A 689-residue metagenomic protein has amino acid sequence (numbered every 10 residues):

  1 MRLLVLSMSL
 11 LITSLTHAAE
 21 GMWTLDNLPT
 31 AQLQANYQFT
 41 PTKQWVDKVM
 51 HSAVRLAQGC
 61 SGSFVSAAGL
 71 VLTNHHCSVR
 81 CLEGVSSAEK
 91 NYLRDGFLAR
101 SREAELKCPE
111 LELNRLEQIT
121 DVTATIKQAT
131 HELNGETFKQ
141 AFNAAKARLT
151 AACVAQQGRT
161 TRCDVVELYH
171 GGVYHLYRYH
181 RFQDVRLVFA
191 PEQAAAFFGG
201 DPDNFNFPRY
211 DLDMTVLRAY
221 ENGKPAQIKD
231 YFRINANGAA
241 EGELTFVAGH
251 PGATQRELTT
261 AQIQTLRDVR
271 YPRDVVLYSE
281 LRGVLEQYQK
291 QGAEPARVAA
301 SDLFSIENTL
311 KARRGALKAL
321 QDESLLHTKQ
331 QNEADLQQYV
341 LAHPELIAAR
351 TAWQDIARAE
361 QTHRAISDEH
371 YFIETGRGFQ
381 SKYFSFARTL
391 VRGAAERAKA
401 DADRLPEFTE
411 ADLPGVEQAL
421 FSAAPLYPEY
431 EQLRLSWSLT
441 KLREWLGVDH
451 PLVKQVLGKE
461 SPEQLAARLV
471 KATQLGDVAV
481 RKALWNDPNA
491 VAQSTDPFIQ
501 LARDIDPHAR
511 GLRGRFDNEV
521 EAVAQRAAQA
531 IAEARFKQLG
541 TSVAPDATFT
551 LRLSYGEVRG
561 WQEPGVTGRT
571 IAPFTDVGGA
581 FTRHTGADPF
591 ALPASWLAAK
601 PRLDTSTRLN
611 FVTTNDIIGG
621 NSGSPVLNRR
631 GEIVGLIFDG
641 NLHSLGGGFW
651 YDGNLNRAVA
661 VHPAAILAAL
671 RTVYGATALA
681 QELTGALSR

Functional and structural regions predicted by a protein language model:
L4-S7, L11-R689: Terminal presequence/propeptide segments associated with secretion/organelle targeting and zymogen/polyprotein
